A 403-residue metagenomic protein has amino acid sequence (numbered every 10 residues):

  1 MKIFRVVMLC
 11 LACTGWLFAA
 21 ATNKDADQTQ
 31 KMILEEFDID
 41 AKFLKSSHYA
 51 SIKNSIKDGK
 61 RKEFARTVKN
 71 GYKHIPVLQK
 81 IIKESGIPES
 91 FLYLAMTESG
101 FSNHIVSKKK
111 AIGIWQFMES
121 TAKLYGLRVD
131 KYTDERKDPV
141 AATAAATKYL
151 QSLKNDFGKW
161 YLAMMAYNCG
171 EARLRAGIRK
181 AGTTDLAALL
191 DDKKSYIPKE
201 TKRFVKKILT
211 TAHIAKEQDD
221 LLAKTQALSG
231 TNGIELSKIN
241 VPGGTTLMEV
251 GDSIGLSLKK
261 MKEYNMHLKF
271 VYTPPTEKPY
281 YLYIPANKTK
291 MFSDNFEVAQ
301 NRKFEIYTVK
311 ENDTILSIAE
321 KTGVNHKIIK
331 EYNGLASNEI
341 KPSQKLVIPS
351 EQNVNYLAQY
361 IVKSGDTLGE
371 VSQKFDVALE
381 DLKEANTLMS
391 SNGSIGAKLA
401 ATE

Functional and structural regions predicted by a protein language model:
M1-R5, A12-G86, F91: An acidic, Gly/Ser/Thr/Pro-rich helix-cap/linker signature
S51, R66, N70-K73, V77 (+17 more regions): Extracytoplasmic/secreted proteins, especially bacterial periplasmic and envelope-associated proteins
I52-R66, F101-K108, Q116-G158, I178 (+2 more regions): Substrate-binding clefts and substrate-entry loops adjacent to catalytic sites of polymer-processing enzymes acting on
K60, F64-I75, E84-I87, S107-W115 (+12 more regions): Solvent-exposed, acidic/flexible segments
I87-H104, Y161-G170, M261-N265, I329-N333 (+2 more regions): Short, functionally critical alpha-helical segments immediately adjacent to catalytic or ligand/cofactor-binding
K199-D220, K278, N287: Catalytic cores of secreted or luminal carbohydrate-active enzymes
Q226-L258, A299-G323, Q344, Q352-L379 (+2 more regions): Primarily a LysM-type cell-wall glycan-binding module
Y264-E297, H326-I361, A378-E403: Extracellular LysM carbohydrate-binding repeats and other cell-envelope/extracellular binding modules
